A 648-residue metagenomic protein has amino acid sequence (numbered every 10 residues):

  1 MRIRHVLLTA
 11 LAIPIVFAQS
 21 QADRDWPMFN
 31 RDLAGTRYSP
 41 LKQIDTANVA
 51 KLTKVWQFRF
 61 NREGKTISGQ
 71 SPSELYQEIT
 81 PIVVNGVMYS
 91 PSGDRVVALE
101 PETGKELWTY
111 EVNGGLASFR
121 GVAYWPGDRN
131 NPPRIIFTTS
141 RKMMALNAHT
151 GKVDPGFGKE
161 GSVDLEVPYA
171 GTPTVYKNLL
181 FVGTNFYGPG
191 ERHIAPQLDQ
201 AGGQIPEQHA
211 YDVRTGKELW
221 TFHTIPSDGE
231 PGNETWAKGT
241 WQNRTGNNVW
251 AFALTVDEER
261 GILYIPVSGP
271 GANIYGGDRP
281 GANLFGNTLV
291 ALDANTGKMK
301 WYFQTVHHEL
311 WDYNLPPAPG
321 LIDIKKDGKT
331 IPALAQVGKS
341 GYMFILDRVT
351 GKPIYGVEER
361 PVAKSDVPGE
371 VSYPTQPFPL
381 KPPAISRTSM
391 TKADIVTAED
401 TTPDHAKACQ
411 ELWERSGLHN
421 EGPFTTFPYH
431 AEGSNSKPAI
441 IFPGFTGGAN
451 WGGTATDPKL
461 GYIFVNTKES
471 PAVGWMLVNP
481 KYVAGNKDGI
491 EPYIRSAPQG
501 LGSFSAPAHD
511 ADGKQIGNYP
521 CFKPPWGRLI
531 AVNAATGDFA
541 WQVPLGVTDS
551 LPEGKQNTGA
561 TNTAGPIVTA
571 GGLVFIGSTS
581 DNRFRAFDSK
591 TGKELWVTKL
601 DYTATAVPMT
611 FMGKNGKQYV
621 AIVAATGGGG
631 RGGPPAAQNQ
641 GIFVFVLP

Functional and structural regions predicted by a protein language model:
M1-L7: Bacterial N-terminal signal peptides that target proteins for export
A10-A18: Hydrophobic h-region of N-terminal signal peptides that target proteins for export in Gram-negative bacteria
Q19-K65, T80-V83, I530: Mature N-terminal segment immediately following signal peptide/propeptide cleavage in secreted/periplasmic
W26-N30, S73-G93, L116-K142, Y169-Q200 (+9 more regions): Repeat-blade elements of multi-bladed beta-propeller folds
P27-T36, Q43, E218, T402-K407 (+2 more regions): Predominantly extracellular/luminal regions of secreted and cell-surface proteins, especially disulfide-bonded
A47-N61, V96-L116, D128-R129, M143-V167 (+9 more regions): Extracytoplasmic/lumenal domain signature
G183, E191, W220, Y264-P266 (+8 more regions): Short helix/loop capping segments that flank catalytic or ligand/cofactor-binding pockets
Q376, L380-S470, P480-K481, R528: Long, low-complexity segments enriched in small/aliphatic residues
